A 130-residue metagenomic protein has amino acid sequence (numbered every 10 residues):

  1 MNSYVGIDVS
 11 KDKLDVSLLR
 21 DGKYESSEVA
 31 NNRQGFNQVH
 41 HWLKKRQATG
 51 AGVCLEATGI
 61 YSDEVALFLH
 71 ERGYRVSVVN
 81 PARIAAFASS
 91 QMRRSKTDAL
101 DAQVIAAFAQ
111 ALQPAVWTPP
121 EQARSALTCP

Functional and structural regions predicted by a protein language model:
M1-P130: Phosphate- and other anionic-substrate recognition elements at nucleic-acid/protein interfaces
